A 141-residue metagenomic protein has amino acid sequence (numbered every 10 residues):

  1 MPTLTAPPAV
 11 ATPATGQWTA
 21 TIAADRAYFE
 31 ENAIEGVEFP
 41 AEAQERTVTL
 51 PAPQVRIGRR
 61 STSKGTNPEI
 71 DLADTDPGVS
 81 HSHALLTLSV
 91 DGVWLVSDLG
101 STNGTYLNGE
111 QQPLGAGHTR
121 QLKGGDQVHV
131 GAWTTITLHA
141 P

Functional and structural regions predicted by a protein language model:
M1-P77, T134-P141: Intrinsically disordered, low-complexity acidic Ser/Thr-rich regulatory segments
A20, E45-A132: Forkhead-associated
